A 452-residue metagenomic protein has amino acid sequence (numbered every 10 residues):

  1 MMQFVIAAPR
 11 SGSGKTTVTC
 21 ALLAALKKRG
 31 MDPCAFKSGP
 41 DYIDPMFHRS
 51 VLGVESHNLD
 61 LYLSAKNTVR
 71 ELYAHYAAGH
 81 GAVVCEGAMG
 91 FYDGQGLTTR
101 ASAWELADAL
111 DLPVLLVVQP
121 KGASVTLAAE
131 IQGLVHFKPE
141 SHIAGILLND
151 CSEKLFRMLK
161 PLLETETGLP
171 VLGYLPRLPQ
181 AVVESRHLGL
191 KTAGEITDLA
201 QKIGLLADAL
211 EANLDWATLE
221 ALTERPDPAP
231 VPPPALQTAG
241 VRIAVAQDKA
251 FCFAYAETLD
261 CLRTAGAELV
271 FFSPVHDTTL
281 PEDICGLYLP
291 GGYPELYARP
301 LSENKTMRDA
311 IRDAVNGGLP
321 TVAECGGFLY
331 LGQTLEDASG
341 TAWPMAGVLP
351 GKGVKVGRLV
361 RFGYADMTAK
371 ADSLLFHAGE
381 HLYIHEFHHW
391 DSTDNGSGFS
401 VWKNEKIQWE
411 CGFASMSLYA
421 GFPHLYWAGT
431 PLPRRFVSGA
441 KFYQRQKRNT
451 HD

Functional and structural regions predicted by a protein language model:
M1-M2, L236-R242: A short, charged/proline- and glycine-enriched loop that marks the coil->beta-strand transition at the N-terminal
M2-L110, V118-H142, D150-R157: ATP-dependent carboxylate-amine ligase catalytic core
K37-S38, V171-P179, E268-H276: Beta-strand->loop->alpha-helix junctions that form or flank phosphate-binding loops in nucleotide-handling enzymes
A107, A212-N213, Q237-A239, F251-C261 (+3 more regions): C-terminal and late-domain segments of enzyme folds
L112, L169, N316-P320: A short helix->loop->beta-strand "cap" motif at the edges of active sites that frequently abuts
S124-A235: Internal gly/pro-rich beta-alpha loop/helix module that stabilizes soluble enzyme cofactors or their anionic handles
V241-K305, D309-A314: Phosphate-binding active sites in nucleotide-utilizing proteins
P294-D372: Cysteine-nucleophile active-site neighborhood
